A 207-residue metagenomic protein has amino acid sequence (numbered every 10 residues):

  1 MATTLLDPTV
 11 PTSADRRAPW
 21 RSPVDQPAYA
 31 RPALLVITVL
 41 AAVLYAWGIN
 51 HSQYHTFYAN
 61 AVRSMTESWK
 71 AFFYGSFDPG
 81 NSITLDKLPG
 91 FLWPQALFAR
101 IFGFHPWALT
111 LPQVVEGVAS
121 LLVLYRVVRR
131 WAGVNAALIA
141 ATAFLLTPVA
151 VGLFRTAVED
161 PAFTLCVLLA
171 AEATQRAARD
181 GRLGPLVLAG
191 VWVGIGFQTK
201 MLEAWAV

Functional and structural regions predicted by a protein language model:
M1-V207: Membrane-integral, polyisoprenol-dependent glycosyltransferases of the GT-C/oligosaccharyltransferase superfamily
